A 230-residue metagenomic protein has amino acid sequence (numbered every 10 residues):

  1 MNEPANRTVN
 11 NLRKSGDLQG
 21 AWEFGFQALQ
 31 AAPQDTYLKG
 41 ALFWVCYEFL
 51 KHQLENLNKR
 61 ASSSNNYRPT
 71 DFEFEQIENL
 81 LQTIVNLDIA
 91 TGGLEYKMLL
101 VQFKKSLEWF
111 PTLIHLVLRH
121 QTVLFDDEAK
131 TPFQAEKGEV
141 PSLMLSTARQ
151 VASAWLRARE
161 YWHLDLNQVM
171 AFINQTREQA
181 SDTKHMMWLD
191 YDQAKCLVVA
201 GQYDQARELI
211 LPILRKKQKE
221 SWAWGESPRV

Functional and structural regions predicted by a protein language model:
M1-N10, Q34-S63, E75-E160, A171 (+2 more regions): Amphipathic alpha-helical repeat scaffolds of TPR domains
S15-W22, P33, F72, G201: Short helix-adjacent coil turns
G16, A41, R68, F72-E75 (+1 more regions): Alpha-helix boundary/N-cap detector
Q27-Q30, N86, E178-S181, L214-R215: Conserved structural position within tetratricopeptide repeats
V198-Q205, I210: Preference for well-ordered, secondary-structure-rich cores of eukaryotic proteins
